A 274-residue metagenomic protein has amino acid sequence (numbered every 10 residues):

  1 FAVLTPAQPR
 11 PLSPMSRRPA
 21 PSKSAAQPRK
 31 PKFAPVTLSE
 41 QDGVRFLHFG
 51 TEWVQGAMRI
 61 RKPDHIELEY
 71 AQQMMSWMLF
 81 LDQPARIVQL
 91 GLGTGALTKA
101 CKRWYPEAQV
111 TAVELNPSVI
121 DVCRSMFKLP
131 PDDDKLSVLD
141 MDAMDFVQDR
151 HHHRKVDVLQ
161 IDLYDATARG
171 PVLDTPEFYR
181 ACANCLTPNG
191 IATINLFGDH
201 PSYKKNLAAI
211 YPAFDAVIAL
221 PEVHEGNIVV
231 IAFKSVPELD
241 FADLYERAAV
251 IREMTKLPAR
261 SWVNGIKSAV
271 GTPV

Functional and structural regions predicted by a protein language model:
F1-P14: Short, Lys/Arg-enriched N-terminal segments with co-localized hydrophobic residues within the first ~10-30 amino acids
S16-D42, F46, V54-R61, L68-E69 (+1 more regions): SAM/dcSAM-binding transferase cores
R29, D64-N184, P188: The AdoMet/dcAdoMet-binding core of the Class I SAM-like
E52-G56, Y164-T167: A short, flexible beta-alpha/helix-coil linker loop
E107-Q109, D133-K135, N189, F214-A216 (+1 more regions): A generic structural signal for alpha->beta connector loops
P176-L239: C-terminal substrate-binding/active-site "lid" region of AdoMet-derived donor-dependent transferases
